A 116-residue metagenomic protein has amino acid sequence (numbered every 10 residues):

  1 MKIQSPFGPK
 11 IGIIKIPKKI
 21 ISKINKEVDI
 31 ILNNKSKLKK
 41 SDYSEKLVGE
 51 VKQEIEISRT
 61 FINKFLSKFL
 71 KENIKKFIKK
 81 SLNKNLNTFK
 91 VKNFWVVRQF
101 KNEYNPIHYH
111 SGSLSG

Functional and structural regions predicted by a protein language model:
M1-N83, Y104: Non-heme Fe(II)/2-oxoglutarate
P6, T88, H108-G112: A generic structural micro-feature
N83-F94: A short coil-to-beta-strand element that immediately follows conserved catalytic motifs
N93-G116: Catalytic core of non-heme Fe(II) oxygenases with the double-stranded beta-helix
